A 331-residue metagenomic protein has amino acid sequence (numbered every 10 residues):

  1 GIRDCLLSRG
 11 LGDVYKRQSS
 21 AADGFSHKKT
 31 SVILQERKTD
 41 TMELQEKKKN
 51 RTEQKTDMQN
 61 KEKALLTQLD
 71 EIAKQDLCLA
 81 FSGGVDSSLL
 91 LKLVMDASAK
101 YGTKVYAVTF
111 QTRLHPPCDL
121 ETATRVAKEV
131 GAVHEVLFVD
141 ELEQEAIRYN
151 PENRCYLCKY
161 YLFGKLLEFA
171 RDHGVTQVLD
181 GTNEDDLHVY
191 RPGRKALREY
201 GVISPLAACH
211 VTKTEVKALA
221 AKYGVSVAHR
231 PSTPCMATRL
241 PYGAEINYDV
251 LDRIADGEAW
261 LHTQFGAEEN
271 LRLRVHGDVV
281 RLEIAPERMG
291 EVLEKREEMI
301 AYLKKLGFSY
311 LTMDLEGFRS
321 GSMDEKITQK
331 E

Functional and structural regions predicted by a protein language model:
G1-Q18: Single conserved hydrophobic/aromatic residue that forms the stacking wall/gate of nucleotide- or nucleobase-binding
C5, C155-C158, P231-A237: Functionally engaged cysteine thiol sites
V14, C155-C158, M289: Short, thiol/selenol-centered motifs that function as redox-active sites or metal-ligating centers
S19-S31: Intrinsically disordered, low-complexity segments enriched in serine/proline and basic residues
D23, E43-K222, V280, E297-F308 (+3 more regions): ATP-dependent adenylation/nucleotidyltransferase module used to activate substrates
K29-T30, K38-T39, K48-N50: Polybasic, lysine-rich low-complexity intrinsically disordered segments
V32-I33, M42: Short hydrophobic transmembrane-like helices used for membrane targeting/insertion
R191-E331: AMP-forming adenylation/ATP pyrophosphatase catalytic core
